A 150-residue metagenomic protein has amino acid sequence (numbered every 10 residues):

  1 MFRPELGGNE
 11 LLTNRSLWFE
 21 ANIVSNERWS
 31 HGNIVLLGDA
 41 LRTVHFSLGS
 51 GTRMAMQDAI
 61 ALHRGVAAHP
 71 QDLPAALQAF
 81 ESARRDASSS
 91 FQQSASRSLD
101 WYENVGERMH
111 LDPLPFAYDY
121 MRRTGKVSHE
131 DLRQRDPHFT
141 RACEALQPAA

Functional and structural regions predicted by a protein language model:
M1-F19: Conserved FAD/dinucleotide-binding core of flavoprotein oxidoreductases
P4, R64-A150: C-terminal helical "tail/cap" subdomain of flavin- and related membrane-associated enzymes
N9, E27-R28, A40, R108 (+1 more regions): Hydrophobic alpha-helical segments and their boundary regions
N9-E10, S16, V24, R108 (+1 more regions): Compositionally biased, intrinsically disordered low-complexity regions
R15-R97, W101: Conserved mid-domain beta->alpha element of the FAD-binding
